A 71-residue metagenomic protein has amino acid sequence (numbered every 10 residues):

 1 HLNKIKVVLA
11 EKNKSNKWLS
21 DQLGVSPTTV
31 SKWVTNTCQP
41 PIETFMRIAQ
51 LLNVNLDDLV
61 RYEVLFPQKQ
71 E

Functional and structural regions predicted by a protein language model:
H1-I5, V25, I42: Secretory-pathway ectodomains
N3-Q22: Short basic helix-loop element that most often maps to the first helix and adjoining turn of HTH DNA-binding modules
V7, N13, K32, Q50 (+1 more regions): Short, charged recognition helix plus adjacent turn of helix-turn-helix-like nucleic-acid-binding domains
W18, T29, D58: Residues in the helix-turn-helix
V25-Q39: Recognition helix of helix-turn-helix/homeodomain-like DNA-binding domains that insert into the DNA major groove
E43-D58: DNA major-groove recognition helix of helix-turn-helix/homeodomain DNA-binding modules
